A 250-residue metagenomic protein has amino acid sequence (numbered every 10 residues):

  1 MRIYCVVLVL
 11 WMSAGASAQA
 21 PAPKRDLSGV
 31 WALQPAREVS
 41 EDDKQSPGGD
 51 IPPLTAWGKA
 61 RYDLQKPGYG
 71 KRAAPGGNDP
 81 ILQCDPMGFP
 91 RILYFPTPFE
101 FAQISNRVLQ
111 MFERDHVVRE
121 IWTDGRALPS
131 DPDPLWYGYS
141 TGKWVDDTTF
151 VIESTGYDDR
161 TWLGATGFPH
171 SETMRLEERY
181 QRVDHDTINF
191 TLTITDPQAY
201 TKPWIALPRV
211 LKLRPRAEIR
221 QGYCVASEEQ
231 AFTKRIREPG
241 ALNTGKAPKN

Functional and structural regions predicted by a protein language model:
M1-Y4: Positively charged n-region of N-terminal signal peptides that target proteins for export
S13-G15: N-terminal signal peptide c-region/cleavage motif recognized by signal peptidases
A18-N250: PEST-like low-complexity, intrinsically disordered acidic/proline/serine-rich tracts that flank trafficking/processing
